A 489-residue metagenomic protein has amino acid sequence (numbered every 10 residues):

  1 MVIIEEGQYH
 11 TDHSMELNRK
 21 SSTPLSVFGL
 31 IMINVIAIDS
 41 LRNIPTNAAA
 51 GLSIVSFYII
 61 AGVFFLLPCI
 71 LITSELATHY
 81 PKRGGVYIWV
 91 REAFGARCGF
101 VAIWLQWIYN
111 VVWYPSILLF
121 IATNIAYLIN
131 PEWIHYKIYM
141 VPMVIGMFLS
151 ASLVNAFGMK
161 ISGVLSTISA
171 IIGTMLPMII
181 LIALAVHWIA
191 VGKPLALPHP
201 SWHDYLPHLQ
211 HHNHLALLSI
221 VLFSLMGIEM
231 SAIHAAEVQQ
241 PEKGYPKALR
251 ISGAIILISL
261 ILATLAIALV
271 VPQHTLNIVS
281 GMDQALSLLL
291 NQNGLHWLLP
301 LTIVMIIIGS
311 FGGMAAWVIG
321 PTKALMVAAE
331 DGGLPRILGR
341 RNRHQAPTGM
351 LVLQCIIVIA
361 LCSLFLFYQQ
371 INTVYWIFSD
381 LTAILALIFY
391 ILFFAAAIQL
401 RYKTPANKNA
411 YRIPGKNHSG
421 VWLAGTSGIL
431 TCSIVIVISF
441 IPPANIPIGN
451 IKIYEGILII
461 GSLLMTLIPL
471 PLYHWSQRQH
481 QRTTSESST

Functional and structural regions predicted by a protein language model:
M1-S74, Y80-R83, P200, P207 (+3 more regions): Membrane-interface "cap" regions at the ends of multi-pass membrane proteins
S14, V55-S56, H135-Y139, I168-I303: Helix-loop-helix junctions that connect adjacent transmembrane segments in multi-pass membrane transporters
R19-F28, V141-I145, Q239-K243, K247 (+4 more regions): Loop-to-transmembrane helix boundary motifs in multi-pass membrane proteins
S21, L165, L338-Q345, Y390-I441 (+1 more regions): C-terminal membrane-solvent junction of multi-pass transporters and transport-like membrane proteins
L41-M143, S252-I255, Y454-T466: Extracellular loop-to-transmembrane helix junctions
Y58, A183, W376, L381-F389 (+1 more regions): A generic transmembrane alpha-helix motif of multi-pass inner-membrane proteins
I88-W89, G95, Y127-E132, A248-A315 (+1 more regions): TM-loop-TM module centered on a large, flexible mid-protein loop between adjacent transmembrane helices in multi-pass
Y139-L197, M226, A248-A254, S379 (+3 more regions): Membrane-interface loop-to-helix entry segments
